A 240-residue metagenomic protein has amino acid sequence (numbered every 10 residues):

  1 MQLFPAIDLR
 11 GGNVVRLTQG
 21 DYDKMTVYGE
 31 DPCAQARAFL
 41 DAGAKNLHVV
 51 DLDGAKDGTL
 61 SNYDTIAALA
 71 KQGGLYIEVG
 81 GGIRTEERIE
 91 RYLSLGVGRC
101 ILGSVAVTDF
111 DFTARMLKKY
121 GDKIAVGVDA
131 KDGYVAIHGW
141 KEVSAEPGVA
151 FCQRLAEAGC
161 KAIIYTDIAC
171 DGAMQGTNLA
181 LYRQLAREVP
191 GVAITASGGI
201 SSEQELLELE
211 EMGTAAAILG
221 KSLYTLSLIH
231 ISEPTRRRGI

Functional and structural regions predicted by a protein language model:
D8, F39, L47, Y92 (+4 more regions): Conserved, mostly hydrophobic/aromatic
G20-D23, G98-D171: Conserved anion-binding
N46-N62, T166-Q175: Glycine-rich, proline-tolerant flexible connector loops at the mouths of alpha/beta enzymes
G58-E78, R115-V128, G176-A196, S201: Alpha-helix-loop-beta-strand connector modules within alpha/beta enzyme cores
S61-M116: Glycine/small-residue-rich loop that forms an oxyanion/phosphate-binding "nest" at active or ligand-binding sites
I77-E78, I83-G96, Y182, A186-G191 (+1 more regions): Catalytic cores of alpha/beta
L95-F112, G199-I200, M212-L228: Glycine-rich phosphate-binding active-site loops on the catalytic face of alpha/beta enzymes
H230-I240: Single conserved hydrophobic/aromatic residue that forms the stacking wall/gate of nucleotide- or nucleobase-binding
